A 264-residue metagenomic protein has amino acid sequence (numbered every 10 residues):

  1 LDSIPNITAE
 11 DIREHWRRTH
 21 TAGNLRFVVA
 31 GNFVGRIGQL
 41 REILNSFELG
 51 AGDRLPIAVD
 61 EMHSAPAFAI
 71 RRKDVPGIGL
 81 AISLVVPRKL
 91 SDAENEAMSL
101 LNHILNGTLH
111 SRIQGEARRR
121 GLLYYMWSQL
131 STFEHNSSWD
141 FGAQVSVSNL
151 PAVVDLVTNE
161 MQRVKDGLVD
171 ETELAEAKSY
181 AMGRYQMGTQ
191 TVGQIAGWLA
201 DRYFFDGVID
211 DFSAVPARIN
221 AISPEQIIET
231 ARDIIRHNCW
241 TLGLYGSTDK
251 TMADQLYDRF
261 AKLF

Functional and structural regions predicted by a protein language model:
L1-R54, K89, A97, R119-F264: Charge-rich, well-structured scaffold segments of protease-associated domains
G52-S111, G121: His/Glu-based metal-binding/catalytic segments typifying zinc-dependent metallopeptidases
